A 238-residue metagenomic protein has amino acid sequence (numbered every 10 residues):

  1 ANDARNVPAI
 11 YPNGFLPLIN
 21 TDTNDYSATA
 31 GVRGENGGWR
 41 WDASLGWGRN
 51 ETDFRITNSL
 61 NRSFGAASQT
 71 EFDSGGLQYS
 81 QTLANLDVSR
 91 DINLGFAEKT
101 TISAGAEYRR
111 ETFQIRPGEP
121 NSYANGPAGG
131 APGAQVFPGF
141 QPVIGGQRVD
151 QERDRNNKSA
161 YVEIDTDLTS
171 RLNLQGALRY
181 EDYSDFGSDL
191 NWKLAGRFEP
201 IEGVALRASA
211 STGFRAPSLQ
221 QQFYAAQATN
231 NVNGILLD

Functional and structural regions predicted by a protein language model:
A1-N13, P17-G37: Transmembrane beta-barrel wall of Gram-negative outer-membrane proteins
N2-I10, R62-Q69, S122-P127, Q222 (+1 more regions): Solvent-exposed, glycine/polar-rich loop segments of beta-barrel outer-membrane systems
F15-A28, W47, S59-N173: Outer-membrane beta-barrel transmembrane domain signature of Gram-negative proteins, especially the mid-to-C-terminal
N36-W39, N93-A97, T169-R171, E199-G203: Outer-membrane beta-barrel channels and translocator barrels
W41-L45, T100-A104, L174-G176, W192 (+1 more regions): Transmembrane beta-strands of outer-membrane beta-barrel proteins
R49-D53, N58, R110-I115, E119 (+6 more regions): Surface-exposed extracellular loop regions of Gram-negative outer-membrane beta-barrel proteins, predominantly
D154, K158, E181-N191, G213: Solvent-exposed loop/turn segments connecting transmembrane beta-strands in outer-membrane beta-barrel proteins
A160-V162, D189-V204: Feature captures outer-membrane beta-barrel proteins of Gram-negative bacteria and organelles
